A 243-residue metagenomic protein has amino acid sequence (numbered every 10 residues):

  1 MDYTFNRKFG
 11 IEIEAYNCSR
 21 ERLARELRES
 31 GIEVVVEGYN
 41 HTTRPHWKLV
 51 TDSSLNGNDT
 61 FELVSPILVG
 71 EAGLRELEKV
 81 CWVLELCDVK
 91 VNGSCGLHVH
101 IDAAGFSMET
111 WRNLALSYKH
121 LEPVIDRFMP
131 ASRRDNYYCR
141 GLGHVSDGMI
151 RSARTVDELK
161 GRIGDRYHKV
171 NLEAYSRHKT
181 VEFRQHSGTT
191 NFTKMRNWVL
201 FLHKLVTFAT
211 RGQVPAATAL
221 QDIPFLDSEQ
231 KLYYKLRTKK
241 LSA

Functional and structural regions predicted by a protein language model:
M1-K90, A104-A243: C-terminal accessory/tail domains of diverse enzymes
G96: C-terminal substrate-recognition regions of SAM-dependent nucleic acid methyltransferases
